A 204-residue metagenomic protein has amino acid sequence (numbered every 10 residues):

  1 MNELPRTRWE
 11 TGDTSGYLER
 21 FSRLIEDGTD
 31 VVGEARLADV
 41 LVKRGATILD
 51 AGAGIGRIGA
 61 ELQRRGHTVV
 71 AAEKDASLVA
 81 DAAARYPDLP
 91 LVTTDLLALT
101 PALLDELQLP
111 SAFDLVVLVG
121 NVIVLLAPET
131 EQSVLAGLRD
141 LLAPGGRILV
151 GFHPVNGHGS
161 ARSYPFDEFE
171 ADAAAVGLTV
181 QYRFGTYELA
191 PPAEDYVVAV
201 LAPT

Functional and structural regions predicted by a protein language model:
M1-R44: Conserved class I S-adenosyl-L-methionine
G45-G54: Conserved class I S-adenosyl-L-methionine
R57-A102: Class I SAM-dependent methyltransferase SAM/SAH-binding core
L103-L115: A short acidic, Gly/Pro-enriched loop at the edge of an enzyme's catalytic core that lines a small-molecule cofactor
D114-E129: A short SAM/SAH-binding and catalytic strip from SAM-dependent methyltransferases
Q132-P144: A short glycine-rich, Lys/Arg-flanked "PGG" loop and its adjoining helix->strand segment in the class I
G145-F152: Conserved beta-strand signature within the Rossmann-like core of class I S-adenosyl-L-methionine
S160-F166, E170-T204: Class I S-adenosyl-L-methionine
